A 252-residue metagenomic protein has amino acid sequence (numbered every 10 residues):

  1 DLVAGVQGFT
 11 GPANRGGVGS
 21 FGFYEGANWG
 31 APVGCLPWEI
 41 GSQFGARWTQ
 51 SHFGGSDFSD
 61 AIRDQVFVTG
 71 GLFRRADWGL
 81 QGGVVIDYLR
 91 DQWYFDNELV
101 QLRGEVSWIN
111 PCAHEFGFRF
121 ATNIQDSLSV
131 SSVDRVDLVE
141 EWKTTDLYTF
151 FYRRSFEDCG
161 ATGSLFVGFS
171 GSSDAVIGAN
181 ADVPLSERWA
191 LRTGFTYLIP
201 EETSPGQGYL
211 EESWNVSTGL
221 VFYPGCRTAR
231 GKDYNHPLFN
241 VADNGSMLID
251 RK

Functional and structural regions predicted by a protein language model:
D1-G54: Short glycine/proline- and aromatic-enriched beta-strand/turn motifs that initiate or cap beta-hairpins
V6-N14, F44-G54, R74-A76, I86-Q92 (+6 more regions): Transmembrane beta-strands of outer-membrane beta-barrel pores
A13-G17, F53-S59, W93-V100, S127-V139 (+3 more regions): Outer-membrane beta-barrel translocator domains and adjoining extracellular loop/strand segments of Gram-negative
G17-E25, I62-V68, W78, E98-L102 (+4 more regions): Residues that define the transmembrane beta-barrel architecture of outer-membrane proteins
E25-A31, G70-R74, G104-W108, F150-R154 (+2 more regions): Residues on the lipid-exposed face of transmembrane beta-strands in outer-membrane beta-barrel proteins
P32-S42, R75-V84, C112-F118, D158-S164 (+2 more regions): Repeated loop/turn-to-beta-strand initiation elements of outer-membrane beta-barrel proteins
A113-E115, R119-W189, C226, F239-R251: Outer-membrane beta-barrel transmembrane domain signature
R188, T196, P200-Y209, S213-K252: Flexible, glycine-rich linker and terminal segments associated with outer-membrane beta-barrel/transport systems
